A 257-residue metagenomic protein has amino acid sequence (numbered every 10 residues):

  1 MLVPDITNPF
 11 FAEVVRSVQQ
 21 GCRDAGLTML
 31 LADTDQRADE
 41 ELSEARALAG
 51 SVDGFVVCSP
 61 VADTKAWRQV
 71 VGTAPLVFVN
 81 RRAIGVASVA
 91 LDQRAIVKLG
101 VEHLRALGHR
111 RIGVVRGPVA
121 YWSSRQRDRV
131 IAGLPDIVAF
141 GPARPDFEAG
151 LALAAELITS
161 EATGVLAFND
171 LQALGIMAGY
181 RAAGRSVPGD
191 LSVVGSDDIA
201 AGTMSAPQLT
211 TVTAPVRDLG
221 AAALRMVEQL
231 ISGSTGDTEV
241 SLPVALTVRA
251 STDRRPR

Functional and structural regions predicted by a protein language model:
M1-E102, A106: Alpha-helical recognition/docking segments in bacterial nutrient-uptake and carbohydrate-utilization systems
P4-E13, L31-E40, S88-L99, V114-L153 (+4 more regions): Hinge/beta->alpha junction and helix N-cap segments in small-molecule ligand-binding domains
S17-G21, Q69-V70, Q126-L134, E156 (+1 more regions): Alpha-helical structural signal in soluble globular domains
L30, V56, V77, F140 (+3 more regions): Structural detector of well-ordered beta-strand residues that form the stable sheet scaffold of enzyme domains
D53-G54, H109-I112, T163: Short acidic/polar active-site loop segments enriched in Thr and Asp
R105-R111, V115-R116, A221, E228: C-terminal all-alpha effector/ligand-binding and dimerization domain of prokaryotic HTH-type transcriptional repressors
T159-R257: Flexible loop/turn connectors
